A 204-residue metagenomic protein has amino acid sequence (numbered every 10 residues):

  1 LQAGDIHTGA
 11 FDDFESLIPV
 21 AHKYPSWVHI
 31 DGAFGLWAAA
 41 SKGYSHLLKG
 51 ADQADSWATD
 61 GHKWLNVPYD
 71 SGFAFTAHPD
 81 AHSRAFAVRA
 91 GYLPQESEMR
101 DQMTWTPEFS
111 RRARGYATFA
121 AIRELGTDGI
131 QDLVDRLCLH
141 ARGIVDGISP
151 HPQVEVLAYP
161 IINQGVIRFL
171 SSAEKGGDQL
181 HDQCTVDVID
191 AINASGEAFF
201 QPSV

Functional and structural regions predicted by a protein language model:
L1-Q2, L17, H29-A33, W37 (+6 more regions): Generic beta-strand/beta-sheet core signal
Q2-Y24: Active-site core of PLP-dependent enzymes with the aminotransferase class I/II
D5, Y24, H29, A40 (+1 more regions): Active-site C-terminal subdomain of aminotransferase-like
G9-F14, K42-H46, V166-Q179: Short glycine/threonine-rich loop-to-helix capping motif typified by GTGT followed within a few residues by an Asp-Pro
F14-A21, V28, A39-H46: Long, contiguous secondary-structure blocks with strong helical propensity
F34-K42, L65-F75, L125, V188-V204: Hydrophobic transmembrane alpha-helix bundles
Y44-L48, E155-V156: Short, flexible, glycine/charge-rich loop motifs used to bind or transfer phosphoryl groups or to couple energy/partner
Y92-F109, I122, G126-V204: Conserved C-terminal alpha-helix-loop-beta "cap" of PLP-dependent enzymes that closes/shapes the active-site mouth
